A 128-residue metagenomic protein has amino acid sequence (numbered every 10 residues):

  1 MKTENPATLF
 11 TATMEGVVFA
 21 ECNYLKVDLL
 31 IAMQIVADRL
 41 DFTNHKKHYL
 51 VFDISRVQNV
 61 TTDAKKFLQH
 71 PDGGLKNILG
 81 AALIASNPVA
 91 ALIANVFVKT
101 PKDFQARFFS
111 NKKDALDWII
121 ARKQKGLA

Functional and structural regions predicted by a protein language model:
M1-A128: Amphipathic, Lys/Arg-enriched alpha-helical "gate/interface" segment within cytosolic domains that mediates
